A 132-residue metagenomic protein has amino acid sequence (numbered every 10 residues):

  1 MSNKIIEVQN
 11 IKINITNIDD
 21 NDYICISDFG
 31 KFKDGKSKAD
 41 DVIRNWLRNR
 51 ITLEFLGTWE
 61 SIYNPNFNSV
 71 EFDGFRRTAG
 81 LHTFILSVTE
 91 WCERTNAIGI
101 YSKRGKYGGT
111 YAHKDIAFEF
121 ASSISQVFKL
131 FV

Functional and structural regions predicted by a protein language model:
M1-V132: An anion-engaging/catalytic patch
